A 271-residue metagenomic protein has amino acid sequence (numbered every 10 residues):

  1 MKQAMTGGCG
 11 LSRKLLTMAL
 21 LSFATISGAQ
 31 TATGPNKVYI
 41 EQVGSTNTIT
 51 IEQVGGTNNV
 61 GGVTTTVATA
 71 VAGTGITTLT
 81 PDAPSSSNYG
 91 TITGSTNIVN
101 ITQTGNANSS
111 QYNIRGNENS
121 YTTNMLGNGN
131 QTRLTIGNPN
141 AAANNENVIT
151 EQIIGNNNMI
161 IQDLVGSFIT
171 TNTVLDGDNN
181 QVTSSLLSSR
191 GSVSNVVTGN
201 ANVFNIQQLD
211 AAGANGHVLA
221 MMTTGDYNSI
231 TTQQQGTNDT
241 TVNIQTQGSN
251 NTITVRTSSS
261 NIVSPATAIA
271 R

Functional and structural regions predicted by a protein language model:
K2-R271: Long, low-complexity, polar and repeat-rich extracellular regions of very large Gram-negative surface proteins
